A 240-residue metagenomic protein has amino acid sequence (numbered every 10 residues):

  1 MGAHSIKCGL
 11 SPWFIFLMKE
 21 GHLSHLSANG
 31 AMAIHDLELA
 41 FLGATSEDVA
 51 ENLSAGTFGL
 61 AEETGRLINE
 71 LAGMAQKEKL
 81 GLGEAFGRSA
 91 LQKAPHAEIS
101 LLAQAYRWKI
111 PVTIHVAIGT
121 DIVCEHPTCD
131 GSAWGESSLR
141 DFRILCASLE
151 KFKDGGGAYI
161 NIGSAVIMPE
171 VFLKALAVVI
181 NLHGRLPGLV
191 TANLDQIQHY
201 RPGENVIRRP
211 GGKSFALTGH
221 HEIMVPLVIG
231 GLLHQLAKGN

Functional and structural regions predicted by a protein language model:
G2-I34: Active-site cofactor/substrate anionic-group-binding motifs, chiefly glycine- and Lys/Arg-rich phosphate-binding loops
C8-W13, D36-G43, C124-T128, V171-K174 (+1 more regions): Short acidic, glycine/serine/threonine-rich loops at helix termini
L10-H22, A40-E51, D130-S132, I180: A glycine- and small-aliphatic-rich helix-loop capping segment at beta-alpha/alpha-beta transitions that lines
W13-L17, Y106, T128-G131, L173-N181 (+1 more regions): Short, solvent-exposed amphipathic alpha-helical segments in soluble enzyme and RNA/protein-processing domains
M32-D36, T120-V123, M168, I197-Y200: Short gly/pro/ser/thr-enriched loop/turn and capping motifs at secondary-structure boundaries
H35, T45-I114: Ligand-binding beta-strand-loop-alpha-helix segment within the catalytic cores of soluble metabolic enzymes
I114-A158, E170-L173: Conserved mixed alpha/beta catalytic, RNA-binding, or beta-rich assembly cores of soluble enzyme, regulatory
I144-A147, D154-A158, A165-N240: C-terminal functional extensions of proteins
